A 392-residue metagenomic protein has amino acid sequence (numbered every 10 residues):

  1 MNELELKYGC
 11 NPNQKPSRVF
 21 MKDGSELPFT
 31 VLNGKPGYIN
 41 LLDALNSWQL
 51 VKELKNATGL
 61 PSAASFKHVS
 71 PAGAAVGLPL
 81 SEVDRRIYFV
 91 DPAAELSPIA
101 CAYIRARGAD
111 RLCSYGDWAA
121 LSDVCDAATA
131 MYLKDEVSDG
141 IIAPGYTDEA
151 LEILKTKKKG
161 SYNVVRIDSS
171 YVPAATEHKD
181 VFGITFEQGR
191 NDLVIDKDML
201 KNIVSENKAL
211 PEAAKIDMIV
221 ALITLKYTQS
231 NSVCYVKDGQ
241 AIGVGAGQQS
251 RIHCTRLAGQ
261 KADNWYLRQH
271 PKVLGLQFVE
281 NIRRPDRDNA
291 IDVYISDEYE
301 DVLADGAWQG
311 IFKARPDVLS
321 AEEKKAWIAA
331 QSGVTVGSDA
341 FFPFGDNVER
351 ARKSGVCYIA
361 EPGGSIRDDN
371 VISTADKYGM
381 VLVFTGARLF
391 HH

Functional and structural regions predicted by a protein language model:
M1-M199, A214-S232: Active-site loops and adjacent core secondary-structure elements that bind or stabilize anionic groups
D23-K35, A109-Y115, G189-K208, P285-A307 (+2 more regions): Gly-rich Lys/Arg/Thr-decorated short loops/hinges at beta-loop-alpha junctions or inter-strand turns that position
P36, N40, A214, G247 (+2 more regions): Alpha-helix N-cap/helix-initiation motif
E53, Y227, N264-R268, K353: Conserved helix-loop functional segments at active or binding sites
A57-S65, V164-I167, S230-K237, L267-F278 (+1 more regions): Flexible, glycine/charged-enriched surface loops at secondary-structure junctions
A72, D117, L121-S122, D135-V165 (+7 more regions): C-terminal binding/interaction regions
A72-R111, I242-F344: Glycine- and Gly-Pro-enriched alpha-helical subdomains that act as flexible, kink-prone "lid/hinge" or packing modules
V220, T228, Y235-D238, G245 (+1 more regions): Nucleic-acid 5′ end/cap handling module spanning
